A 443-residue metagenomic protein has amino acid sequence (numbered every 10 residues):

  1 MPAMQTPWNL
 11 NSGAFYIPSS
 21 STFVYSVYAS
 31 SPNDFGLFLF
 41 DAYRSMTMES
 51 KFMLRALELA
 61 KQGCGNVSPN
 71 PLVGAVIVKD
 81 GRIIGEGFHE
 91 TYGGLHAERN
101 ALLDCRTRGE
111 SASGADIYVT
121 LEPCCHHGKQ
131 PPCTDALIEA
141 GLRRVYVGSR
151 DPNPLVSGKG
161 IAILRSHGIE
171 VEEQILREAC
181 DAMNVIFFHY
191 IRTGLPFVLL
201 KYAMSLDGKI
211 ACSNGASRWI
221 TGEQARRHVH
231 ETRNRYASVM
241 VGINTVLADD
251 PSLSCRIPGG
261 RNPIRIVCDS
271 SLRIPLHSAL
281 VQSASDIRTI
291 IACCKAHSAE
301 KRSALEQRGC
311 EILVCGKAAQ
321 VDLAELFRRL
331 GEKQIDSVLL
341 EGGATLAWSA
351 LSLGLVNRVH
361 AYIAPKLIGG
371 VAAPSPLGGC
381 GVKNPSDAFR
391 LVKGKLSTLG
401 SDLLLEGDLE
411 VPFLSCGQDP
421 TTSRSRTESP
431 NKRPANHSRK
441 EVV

Functional and structural regions predicted by a protein language model:
P2-M4, S20: Intrinsic low-complexity, disordered N-terminal segments enriched in polar/charged/small residues
P7-W8, P18: Short, often N-terminal, low-complexity regions that either remain intrinsically disordered or form a short helix
W8-N9, G13, L37, T421 (+1 more regions): Targeting/processing segments of secretory and organellar proteins
G13, A112-C125, T193, F197-M204: N-terminal pre-triad scaffold of radical SAM enzymes
I17, V24-A29, D34, A42: Short hydrophobic alpha-helical segments enriched in small aliphatic residues
Y43, S50-P71, E86, K129 (+2 more regions): Enzymes that bind and transform nitrogen-containing heteroaromatic metabolites
N66-V67, I161, I175-A203: Proteins enriched for Cys/Gly/acidic motifs involved in redox and nucleic-acid/cofactor modification
I77-A179, I264, I290, K295 (+1 more regions): Zn2+-dependent cytidine deaminase-like catalytic core
